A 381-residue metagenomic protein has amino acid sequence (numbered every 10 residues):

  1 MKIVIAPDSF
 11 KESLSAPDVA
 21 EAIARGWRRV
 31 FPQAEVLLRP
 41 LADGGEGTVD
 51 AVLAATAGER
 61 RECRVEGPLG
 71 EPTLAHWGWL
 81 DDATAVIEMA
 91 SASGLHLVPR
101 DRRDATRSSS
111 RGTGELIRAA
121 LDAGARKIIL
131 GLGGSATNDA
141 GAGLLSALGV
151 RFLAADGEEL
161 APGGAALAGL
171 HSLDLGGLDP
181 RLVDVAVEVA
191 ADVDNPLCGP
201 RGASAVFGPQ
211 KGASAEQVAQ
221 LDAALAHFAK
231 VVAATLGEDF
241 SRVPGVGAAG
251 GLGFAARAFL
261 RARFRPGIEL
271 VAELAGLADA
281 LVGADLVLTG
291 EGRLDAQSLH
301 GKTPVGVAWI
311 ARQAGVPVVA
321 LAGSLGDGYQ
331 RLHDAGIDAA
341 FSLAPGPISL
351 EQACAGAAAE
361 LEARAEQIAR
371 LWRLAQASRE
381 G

Functional and structural regions predicted by a protein language model:
M1-L132, A136-G381: N-terminal loops that bind phosphate or other acidic moieties and the adjacent beta-alpha structural core
